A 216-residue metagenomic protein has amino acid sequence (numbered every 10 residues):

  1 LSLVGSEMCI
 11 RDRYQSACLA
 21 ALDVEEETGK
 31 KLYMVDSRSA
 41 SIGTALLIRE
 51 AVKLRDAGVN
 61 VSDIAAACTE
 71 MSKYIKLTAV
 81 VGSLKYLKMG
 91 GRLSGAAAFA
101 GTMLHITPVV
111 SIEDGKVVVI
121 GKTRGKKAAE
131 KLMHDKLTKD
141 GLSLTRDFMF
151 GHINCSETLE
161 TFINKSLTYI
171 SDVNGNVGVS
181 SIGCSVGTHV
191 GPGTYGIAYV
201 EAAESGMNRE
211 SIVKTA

Functional and structural regions predicted by a protein language model:
L1-G5, I10: Single conserved hydrophobic/aromatic residue that forms the stacking wall/gate of nucleotide- or nucleobase-binding
R13-D23, E27-Y33, S39-A216: Mixed-charge interfacial surface used for oligomerization/domain docking and macromolecular partner engagement
